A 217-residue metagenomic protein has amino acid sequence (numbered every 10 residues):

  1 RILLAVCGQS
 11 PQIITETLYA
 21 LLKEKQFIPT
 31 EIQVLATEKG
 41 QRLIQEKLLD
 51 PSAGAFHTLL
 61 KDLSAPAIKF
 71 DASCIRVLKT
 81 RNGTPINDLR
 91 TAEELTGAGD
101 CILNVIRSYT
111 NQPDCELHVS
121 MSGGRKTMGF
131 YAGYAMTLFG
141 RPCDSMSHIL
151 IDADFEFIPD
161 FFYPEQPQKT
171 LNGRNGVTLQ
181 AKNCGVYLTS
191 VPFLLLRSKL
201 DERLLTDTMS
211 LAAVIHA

Functional and structural regions predicted by a protein language model:
R1-L117, F130-A217: Long, low-complexity, Lys/Arg-enriched
M121: Conserved SAM-binding loop
